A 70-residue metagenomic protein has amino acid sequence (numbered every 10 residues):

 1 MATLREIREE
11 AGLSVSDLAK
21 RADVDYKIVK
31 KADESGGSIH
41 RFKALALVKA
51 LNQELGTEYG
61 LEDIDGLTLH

Functional and structural regions predicted by a protein language model:
M1-A11, D17, R21: A short, Lys/Arg-rich alpha-helix, primarily the initiator
R5, K30-K31, D65: Key DNA-contacting residues within the recognition helix of helix-turn-helix
R5, S16, L45, E62: Residues within the helices of the helix-turn-helix
L13, V24, Q53, T57: Short glycine/serine/threonine/alanine-rich loop segments
D23-I39: Recognition helix of helix-turn-helix/homeodomain-like DNA-binding domains that insert into the DNA major groove
F42-Y59: DNA major-groove recognition helix of helix-turn-helix/homeodomain DNA-binding modules
E58-H70: Short amphipathic recognition helices of helix-turn-helix/homeodomain-type DNA-binding modules
